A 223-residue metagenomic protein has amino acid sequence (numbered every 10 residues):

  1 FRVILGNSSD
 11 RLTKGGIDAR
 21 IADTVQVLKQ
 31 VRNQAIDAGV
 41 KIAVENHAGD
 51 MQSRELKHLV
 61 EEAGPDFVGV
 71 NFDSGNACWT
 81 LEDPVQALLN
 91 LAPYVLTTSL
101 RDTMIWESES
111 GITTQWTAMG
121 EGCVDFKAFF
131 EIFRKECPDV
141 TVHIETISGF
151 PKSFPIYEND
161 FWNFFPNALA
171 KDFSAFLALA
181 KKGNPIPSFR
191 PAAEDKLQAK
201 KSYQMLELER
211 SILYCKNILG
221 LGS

Functional and structural regions predicted by a protein language model:
F1-G69, I186: Active-site acidic/histidine proton-transfer and metal-coordination neighborhood in alpha/beta enzyme cores
R2-I4, A43-E45, N71-D73, S99-R101 (+1 more regions): A cross-family glycoside hydrolase active-site/sugar-binding cleft signature
L5-R11, A48-D50, S74-N76, M104 (+1 more regions): Active-site-proximal loop/turn and secondary-structure-junction residues that shape catalytic pockets, frequently
D18-A19, A43, S74, W116-T117 (+1 more regions): Short, contiguous strand/loop micro-motifs
S53-F67, C78-S223: Histidine-acidic metal/acid-base catalytic patches
